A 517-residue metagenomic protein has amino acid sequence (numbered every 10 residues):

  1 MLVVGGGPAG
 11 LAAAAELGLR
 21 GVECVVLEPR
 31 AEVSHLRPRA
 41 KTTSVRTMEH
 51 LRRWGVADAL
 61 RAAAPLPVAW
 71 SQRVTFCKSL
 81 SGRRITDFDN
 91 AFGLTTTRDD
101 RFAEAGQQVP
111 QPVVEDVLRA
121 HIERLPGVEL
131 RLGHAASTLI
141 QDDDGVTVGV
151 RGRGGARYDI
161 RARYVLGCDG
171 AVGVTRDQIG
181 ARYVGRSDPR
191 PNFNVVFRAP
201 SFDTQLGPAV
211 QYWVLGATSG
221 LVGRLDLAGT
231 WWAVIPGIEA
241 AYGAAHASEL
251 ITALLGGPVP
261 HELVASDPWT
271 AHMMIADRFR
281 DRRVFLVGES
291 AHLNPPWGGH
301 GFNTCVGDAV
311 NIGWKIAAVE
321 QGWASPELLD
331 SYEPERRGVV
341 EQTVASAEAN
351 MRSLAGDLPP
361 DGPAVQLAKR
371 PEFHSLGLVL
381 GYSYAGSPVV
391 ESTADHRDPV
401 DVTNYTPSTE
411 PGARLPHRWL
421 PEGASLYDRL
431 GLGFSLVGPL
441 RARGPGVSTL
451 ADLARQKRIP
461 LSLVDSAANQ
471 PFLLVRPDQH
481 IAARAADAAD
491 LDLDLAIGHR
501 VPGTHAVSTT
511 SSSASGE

Functional and structural regions predicted by a protein language model:
G6-E16, L118, G167, L263-A349 (+5 more regions): Conserved mid-domain beta->alpha element of the FAD-binding
G18-A40: Glycine-rich FAD pyrophosphate-binding loop
L36-A40, S44-H121, R224-L225: Active-site-adjacent segment of FAD-dependent monooxygenases/related oxidoreductases
L60, A120, Y164, C168-A271: Conserved FAD-binding catalytic core of PHBH/FMO-like flavoproteins
I122-A136: A conserved beta-strand/loop element that lines the FAD pocket in flavoprotein oxidoreductases
L132-T147: A conserved short coil-to-beta-strand element within the FAD-binding core of flavoproteins
G154-Y164, C168: Core beta-strand elements of the Rossmann-like FAD/NAD(P) dinucleotide-binding domain in flavoenzyme oxidoreductases
A317-P421, S425-F434, P439-P445, N469-Q470 (+4 more regions): C-terminal helical "tail/cap" subdomain of flavin- and related membrane-associated enzymes
